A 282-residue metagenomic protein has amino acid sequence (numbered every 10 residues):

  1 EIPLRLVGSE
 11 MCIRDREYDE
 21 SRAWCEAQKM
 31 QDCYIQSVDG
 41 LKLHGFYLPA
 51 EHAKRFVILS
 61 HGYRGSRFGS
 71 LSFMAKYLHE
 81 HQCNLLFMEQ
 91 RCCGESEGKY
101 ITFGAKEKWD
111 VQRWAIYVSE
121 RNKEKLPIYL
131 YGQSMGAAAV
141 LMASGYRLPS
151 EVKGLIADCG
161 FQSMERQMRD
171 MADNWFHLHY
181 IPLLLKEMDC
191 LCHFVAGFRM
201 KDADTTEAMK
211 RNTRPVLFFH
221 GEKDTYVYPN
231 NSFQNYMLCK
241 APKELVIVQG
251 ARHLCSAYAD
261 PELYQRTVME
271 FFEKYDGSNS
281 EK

Functional and structural regions predicted by a protein language model:
E1-G8, C12-I13: Single conserved hydrophobic/aromatic residue that forms the stacking wall/gate of nucleotide- or nucleobase-binding
D15-H52: N-terminal cap/lid segment of alpha/beta-hydrolase-fold proteins
Y63-Y77, Q90: The serine-hydrolase catalytic nucleophile loop
Y77-E97: Conserved alpha/beta-hydrolase
I101-N122: Alpha/beta-hydrolase active-site loop
M142-R199, E207, I247: Hydrolase active-site cap/lid region
R211-T213, F218-H220, D224: Short beta-strand/loop motif that positions the catalytic acidic residue of the alpha/beta-hydrolase fold
A251-Q265: Catalytic histidine-centered segment of alpha/beta-hydrolase-like enzymes
